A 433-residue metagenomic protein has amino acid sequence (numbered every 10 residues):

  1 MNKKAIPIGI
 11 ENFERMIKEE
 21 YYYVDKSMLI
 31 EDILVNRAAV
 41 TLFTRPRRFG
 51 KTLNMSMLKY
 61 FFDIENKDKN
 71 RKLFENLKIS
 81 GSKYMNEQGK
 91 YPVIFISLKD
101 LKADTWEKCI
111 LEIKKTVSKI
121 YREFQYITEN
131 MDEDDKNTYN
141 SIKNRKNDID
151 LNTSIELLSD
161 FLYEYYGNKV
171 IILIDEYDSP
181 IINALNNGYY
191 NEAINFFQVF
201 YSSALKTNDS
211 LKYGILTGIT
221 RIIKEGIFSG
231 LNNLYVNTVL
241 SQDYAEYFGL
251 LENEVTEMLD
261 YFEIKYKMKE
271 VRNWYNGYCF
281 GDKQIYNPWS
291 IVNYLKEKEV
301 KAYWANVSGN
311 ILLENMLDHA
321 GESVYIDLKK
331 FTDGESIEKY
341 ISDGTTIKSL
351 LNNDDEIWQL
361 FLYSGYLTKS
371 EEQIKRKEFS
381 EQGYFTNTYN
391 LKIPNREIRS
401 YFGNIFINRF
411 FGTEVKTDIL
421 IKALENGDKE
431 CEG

Functional and structural regions predicted by a protein language model:
M1-G433: Phosphate-binding site recognition
